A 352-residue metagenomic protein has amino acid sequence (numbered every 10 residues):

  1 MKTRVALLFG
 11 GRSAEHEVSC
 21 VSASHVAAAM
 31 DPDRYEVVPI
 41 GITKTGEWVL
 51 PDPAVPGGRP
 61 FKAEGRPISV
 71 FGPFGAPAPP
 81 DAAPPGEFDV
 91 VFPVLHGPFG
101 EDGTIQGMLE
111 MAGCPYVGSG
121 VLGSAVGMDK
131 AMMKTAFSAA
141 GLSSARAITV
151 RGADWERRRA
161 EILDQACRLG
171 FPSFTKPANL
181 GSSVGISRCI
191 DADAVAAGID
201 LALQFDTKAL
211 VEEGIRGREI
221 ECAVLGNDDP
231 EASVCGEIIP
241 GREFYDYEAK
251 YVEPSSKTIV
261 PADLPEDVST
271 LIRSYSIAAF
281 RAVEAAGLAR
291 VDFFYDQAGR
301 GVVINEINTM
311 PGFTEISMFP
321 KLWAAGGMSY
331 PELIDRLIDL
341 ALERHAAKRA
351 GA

Functional and structural regions predicted by a protein language model:
M1-L122, V126-M128, M132, A139 (+3 more regions): ATP-binding N-terminal substructure of ATP-dependent carboxylate-amine bond-forming enzymes
K2-F9, S13-A14, V21, P85 (+1 more regions): Active-site nucleotide/adenylate-binding loops and adjacent lid/helix of ATP-dependent enzymes
T3, A145, L169, V184 (+5 more regions): Change "...and in nucleic-acid phosphodiester-cleaving endonucleases..." to "...and in nucleic-acid processing enzymes
T3, F9, S138-G141, P265-A352: ATP-dependent carboxylate activation and anion-phosphoryl transfer catalytic cores that bind Mg-ATP to form
V37, P115-Y116, S144, S173 (+1 more regions): Hydrophobic beta-strand scaffold residues
V150, I186-D191, V224-N227, D296 (+2 more regions): Short beta-strand-to-turn element immediately C-terminal to the catalytic PLP-Schiff-base lysine in fold type I
I190-S274, R300-V303: Phosphate-binding site of ATP-dependent enzymes
